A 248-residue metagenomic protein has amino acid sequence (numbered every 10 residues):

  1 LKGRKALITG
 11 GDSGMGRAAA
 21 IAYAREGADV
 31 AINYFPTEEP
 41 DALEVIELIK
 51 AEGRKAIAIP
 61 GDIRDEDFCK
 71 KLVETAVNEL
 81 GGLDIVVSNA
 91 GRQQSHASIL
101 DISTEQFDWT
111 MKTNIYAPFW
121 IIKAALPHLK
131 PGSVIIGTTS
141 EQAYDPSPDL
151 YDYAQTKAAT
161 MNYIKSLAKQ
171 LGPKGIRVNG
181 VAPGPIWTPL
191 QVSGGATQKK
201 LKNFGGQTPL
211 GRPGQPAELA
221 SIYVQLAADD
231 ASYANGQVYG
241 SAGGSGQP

Functional and structural regions predicted by a protein language model:
G91-Q93, I136-T160, I164-P173, P185-I186: Catalytic loop of short-chain dehydrogenase/reductase
H96, Q207-L210, Y223-V224, N235-P248: Short C-terminal tail/terminal secondary-structure segment of NAD(P)H-dependent dehydrogenase/reductase domains
A97-I99, S103-D108, F204: Substrate-binding pocket helix/loop in short-chain dehydrogenase/reductase
D101, D149, P173, P183-T208 (+1 more regions): A glycine/serine/threonine-rich, flexible loop-to-helix segment that serves as the NAD(P) cofactor-binding "lid"
I122-K123, K165: A short, exposed helix-loop element centered on a Lys and neighboring polar residues
G172, R177, A234-G236: Short, small/polar-rich loop/turn modules that mediate ligand/substrate recognition or access, typified
T208-L219, D230: A conserved structural motif in NAD(P)-dependent oxidoreductases
